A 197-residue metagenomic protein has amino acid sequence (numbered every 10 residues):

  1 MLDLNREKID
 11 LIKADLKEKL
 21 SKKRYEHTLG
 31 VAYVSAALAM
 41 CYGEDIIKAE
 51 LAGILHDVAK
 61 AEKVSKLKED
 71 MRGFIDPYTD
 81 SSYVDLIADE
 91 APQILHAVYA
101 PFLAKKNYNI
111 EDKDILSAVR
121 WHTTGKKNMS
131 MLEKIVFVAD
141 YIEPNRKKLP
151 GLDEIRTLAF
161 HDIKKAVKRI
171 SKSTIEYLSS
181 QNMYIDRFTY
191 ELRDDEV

Functional and structural regions predicted by a protein language model:
L2-N5, I9: Charged, low-complexity amphipathic helices and coil/IDR segments
L11-K19, L38-K165: Divalent metal-dependent catalytic cores for phosphoryl transfer on phosphate-bearing substrates
K164-S171, L178: Helix-rich interaction surfaces within compact, conserved domain-sized segments that mediate assembly or partner
S173-V197: Charged phosphate-binding loop/patch that engages nucleotide di/tri-phosphates or the phosphate backbone of nucleic
